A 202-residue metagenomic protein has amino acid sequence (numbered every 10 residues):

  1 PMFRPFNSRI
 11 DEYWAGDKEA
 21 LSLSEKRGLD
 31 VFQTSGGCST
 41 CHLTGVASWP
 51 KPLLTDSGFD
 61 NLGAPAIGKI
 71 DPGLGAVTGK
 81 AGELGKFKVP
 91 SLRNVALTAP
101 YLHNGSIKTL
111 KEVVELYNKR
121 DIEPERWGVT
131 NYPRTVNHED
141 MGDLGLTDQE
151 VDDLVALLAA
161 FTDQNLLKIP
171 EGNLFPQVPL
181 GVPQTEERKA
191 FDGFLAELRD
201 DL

Functional and structural regions predicted by a protein language model:
R9-V129, I169-L202: Short glycine/threonine-rich turn/loop motifs
G85-T98, H103, D143-Q164: C-terminal substrate/ligand-recognition segments
V114-G145, Q149-D152: Active-site pocket scaffolds in enzymes
